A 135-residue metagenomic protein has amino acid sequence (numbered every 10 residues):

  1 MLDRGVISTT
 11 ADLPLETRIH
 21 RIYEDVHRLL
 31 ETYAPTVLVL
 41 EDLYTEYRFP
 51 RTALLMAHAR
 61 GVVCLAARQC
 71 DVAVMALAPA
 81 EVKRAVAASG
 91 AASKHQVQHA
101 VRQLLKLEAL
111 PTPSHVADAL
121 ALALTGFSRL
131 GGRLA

Functional and structural regions predicted by a protein language model:
M1-A135: Phosphate- and other anionic-substrate recognition elements at nucleic-acid/protein interfaces
